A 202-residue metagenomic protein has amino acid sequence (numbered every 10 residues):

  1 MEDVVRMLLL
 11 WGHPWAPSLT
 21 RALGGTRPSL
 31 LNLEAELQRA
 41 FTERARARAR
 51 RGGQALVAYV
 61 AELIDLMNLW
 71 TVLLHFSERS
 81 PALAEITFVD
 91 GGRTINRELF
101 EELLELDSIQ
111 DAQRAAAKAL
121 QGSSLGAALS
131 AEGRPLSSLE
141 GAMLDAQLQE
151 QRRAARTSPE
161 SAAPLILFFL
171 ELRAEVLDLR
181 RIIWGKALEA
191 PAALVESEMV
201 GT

Functional and structural regions predicted by a protein language model:
M1-T202: Extended alpha-helical surfaces
